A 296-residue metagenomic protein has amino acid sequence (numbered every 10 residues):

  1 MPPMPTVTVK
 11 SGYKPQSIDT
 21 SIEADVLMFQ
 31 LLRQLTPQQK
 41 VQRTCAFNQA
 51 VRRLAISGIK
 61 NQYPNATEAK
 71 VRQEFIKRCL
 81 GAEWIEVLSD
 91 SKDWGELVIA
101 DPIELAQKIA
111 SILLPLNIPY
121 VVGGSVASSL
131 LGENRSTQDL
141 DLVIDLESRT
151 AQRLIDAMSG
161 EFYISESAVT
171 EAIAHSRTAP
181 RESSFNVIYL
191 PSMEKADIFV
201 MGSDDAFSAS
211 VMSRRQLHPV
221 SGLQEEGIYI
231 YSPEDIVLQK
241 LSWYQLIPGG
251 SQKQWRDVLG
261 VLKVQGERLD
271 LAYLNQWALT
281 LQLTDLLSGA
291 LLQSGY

Functional and structural regions predicted by a protein language model:
P2-A100: N-terminus-biased detector of the onset of the functional/mature region
E86-Y296: Compositionally biased terminal segments of proteins
